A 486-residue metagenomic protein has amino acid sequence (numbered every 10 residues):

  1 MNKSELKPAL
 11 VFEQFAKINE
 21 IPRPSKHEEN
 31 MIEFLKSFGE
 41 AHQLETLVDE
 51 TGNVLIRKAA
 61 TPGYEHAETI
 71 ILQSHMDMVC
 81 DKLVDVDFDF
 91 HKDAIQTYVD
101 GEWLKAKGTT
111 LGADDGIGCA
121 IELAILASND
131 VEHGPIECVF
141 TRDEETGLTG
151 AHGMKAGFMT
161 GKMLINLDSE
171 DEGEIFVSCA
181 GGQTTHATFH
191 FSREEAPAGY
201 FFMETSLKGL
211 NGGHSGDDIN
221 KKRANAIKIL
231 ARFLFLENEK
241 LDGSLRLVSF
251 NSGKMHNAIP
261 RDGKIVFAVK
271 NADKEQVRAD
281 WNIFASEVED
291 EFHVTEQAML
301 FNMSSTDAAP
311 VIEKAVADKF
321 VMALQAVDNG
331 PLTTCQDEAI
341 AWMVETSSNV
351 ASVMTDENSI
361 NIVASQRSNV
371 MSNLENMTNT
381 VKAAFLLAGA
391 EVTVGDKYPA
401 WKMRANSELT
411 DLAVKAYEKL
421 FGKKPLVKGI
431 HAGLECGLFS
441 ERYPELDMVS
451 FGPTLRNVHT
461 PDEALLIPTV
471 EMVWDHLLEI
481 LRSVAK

Functional and structural regions predicted by a protein language model:
N2-E102: Acidic/His- and Gly-rich active-site-bordering loop/insert found across diverse amide/peptide-bond hydrolases
K7-V11, E345-N361, F421-E479: Zn-dependent metallopeptidase/amidohydrolase metal-coordination segment
K36, G157, K222-K240, A272-K274 (+5 more regions): His/Asp/Glu-rich mid-to-C-terminal helical/loop segments that flank catalytic regions of hydrolases
Y64-T146, A151-K162, F202, A317 (+3 more regions): Active-site metal-coordination/substrate-binding segment of hydrolases, especially metallo-dependent peptidases
M76-M78, V139-G147, S169-E172, N211 (+1 more regions): Acidic, glycine-rich active-site loops and adjacent beta-strand->loop/helix elements that engage anionic groups
E102-K105, E145-T146, A156-R367: Midchain, well-structured core segments that form catalytic/ion-binding scaffolds
N225-I227, R232-F250, M403-L446: Active-site-adjacent substrate-binding region of metalloamidase/peptidase-like peptide-processing proteins
M343-A432: Substrate-recognition/cap regions that form aromatic- and gly/pro-loop-enriched pockets for small-molecule ligands
